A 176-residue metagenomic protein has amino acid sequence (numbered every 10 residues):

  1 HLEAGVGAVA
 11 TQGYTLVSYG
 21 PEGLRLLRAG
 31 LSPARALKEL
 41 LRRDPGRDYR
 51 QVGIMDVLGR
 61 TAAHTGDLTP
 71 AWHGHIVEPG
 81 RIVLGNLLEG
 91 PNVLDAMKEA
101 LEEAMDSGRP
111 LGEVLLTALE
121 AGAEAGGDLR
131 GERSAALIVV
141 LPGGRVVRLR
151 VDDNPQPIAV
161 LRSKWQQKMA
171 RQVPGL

Functional and structural regions predicted by a protein language model:
H1-L176: N-terminal nucleophile
